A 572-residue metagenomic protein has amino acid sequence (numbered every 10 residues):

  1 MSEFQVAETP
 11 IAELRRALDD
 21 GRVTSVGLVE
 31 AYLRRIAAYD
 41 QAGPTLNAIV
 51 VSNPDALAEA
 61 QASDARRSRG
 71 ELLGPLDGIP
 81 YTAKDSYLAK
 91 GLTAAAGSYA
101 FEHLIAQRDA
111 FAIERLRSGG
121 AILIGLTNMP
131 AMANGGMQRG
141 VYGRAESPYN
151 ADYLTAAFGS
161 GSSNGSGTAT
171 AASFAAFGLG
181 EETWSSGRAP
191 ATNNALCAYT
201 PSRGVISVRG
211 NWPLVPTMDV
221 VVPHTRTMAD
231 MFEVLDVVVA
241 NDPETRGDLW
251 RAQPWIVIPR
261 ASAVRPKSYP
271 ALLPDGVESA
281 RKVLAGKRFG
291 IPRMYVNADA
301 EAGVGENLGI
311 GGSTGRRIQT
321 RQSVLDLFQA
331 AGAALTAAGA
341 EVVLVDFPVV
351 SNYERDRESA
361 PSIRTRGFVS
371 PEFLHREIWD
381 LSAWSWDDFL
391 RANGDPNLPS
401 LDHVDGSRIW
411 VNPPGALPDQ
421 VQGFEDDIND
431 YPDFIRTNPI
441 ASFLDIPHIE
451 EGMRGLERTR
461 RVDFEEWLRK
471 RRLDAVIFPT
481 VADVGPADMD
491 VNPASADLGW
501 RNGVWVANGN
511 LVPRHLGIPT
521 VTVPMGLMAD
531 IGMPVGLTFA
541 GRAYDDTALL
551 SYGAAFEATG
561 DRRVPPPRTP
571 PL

Functional and structural regions predicted by a protein language model:
M1-S68, G91, A330-A331, A337-A340 (+1 more regions): An N-terminal boundary/leader segment
E13-D20, F101-L104, D219-R226, A540: Short, well-ordered beta-strand elements within core beta-sheets of diverse protein domains
G21, G78, S118, I122 (+11 more regions): Glycine-rich, small-residue loops and helix-cap segments that act as flexible hinges at active-site edges
R22, V29-E30, A271-E278, I318-D346 (+2 more regions): Acyltransferase
V26, S63-P80, D230, V277-P292: Immediate post-signal peptide segment of exported/extracytoplasmic ligand-binding proteins
A38-Q41, A171-G311, L325, Q329-A337 (+4 more regions): Structural helix-boundary/capping segments
A42, L76-H224, L249-W255, P292-M294 (+2 more regions): Short glycine/serine-rich loop/turn segments
A96, V141-G143, N352-D380, D490: Charged, often glycine-rich, active-site loop that binds/positions anionic groups
